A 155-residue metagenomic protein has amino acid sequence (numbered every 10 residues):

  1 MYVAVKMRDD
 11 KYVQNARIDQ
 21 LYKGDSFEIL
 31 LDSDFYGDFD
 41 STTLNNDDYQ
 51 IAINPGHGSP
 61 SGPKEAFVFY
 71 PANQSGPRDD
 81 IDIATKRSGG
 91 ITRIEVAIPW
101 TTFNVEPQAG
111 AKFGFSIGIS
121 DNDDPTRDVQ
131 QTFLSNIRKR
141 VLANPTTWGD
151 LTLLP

Functional and structural regions predicted by a protein language model:
M1-P155: Structural preference for beta-rich elements and adjacent junctions enriched in aromatics
